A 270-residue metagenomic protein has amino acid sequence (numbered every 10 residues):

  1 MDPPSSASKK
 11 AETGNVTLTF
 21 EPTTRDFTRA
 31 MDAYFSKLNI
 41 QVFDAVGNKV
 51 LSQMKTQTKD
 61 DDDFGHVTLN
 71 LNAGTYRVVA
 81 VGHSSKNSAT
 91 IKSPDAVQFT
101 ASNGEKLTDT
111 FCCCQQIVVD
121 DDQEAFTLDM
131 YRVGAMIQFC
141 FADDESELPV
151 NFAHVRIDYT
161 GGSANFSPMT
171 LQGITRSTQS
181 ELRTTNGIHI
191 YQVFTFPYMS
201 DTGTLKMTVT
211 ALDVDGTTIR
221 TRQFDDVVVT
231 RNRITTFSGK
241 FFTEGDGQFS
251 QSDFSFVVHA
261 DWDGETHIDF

Functional and structural regions predicted by a protein language model:
M1-P22, N232, G247, S252-S255 (+1 more regions): Bacterial Sec-dependent N-terminal signal peptides
A11, T127-G134, P197-M199: Conserved "repeat-terminator" motif of extracellular CCP/Sushi domains
A11-L18, N70, Y76, A135-I137: Short structural boundary motif marking the start of a folded domain
F20-Y34, C140-P149: Structural motif
Y34-K92, P149-R231, G264-F270: Tryptophan-paired
T58-D60, S85-A125, D215-E244: Structured interaction patches on ligand/partner-binding surfaces of diverse proteins
V67, L71-A73, R233-F256: Short, surface-exposed secondary-structure junctions/capping segments
Y131-M136, A142-P149, I157-G161: Short loop/turn and low-complexity linker motifs enriched in small/turn-promoting residues
